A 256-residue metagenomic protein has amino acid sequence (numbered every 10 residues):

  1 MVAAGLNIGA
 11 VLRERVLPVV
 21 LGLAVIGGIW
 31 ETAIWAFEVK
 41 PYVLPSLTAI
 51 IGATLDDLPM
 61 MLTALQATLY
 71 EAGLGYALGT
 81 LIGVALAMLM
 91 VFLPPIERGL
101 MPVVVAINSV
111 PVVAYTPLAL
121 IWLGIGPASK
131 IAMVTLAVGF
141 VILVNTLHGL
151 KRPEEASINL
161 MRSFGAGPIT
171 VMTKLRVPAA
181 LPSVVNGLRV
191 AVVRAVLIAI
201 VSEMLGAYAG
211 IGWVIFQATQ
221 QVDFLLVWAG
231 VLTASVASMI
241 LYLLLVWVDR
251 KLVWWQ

Functional and structural regions predicted by a protein language model:
M1-A24, L243-Q256: Transmembrane alpha-helical segments of polytopic membrane transport and secretion proteins
A4-G9, R13, A36-T80: Periplasmic/extracellular loop-to-transmembrane helix junction in inner-membrane transport proteins
G75-V104: Transmembrane-helix boundary motif in ABC transporter permease subunits
P94, K151, P182, N186 (+1 more regions): C-terminal transmembrane helix and the adjacent membrane-cytosol boundary/short C-terminal tail of inner/organellar
P102, N145-G187, I211, I215: Short cytoplasmic-facing helical segments at TM-TM junctions of multi-pass membrane proteins
V105-V141, H148-G149: Generic hydrophobic transmembrane alpha-helix motif, especially the helices
I121-W122, L150, L197-A234, V253-Q256: Glycine-rich helix-loop "coupling/hinge" segments at transmembrane-helix boundaries in multipass transporters
A132, L136, I169-S202, W228-A229 (+1 more regions): Transmembrane alpha-helices
